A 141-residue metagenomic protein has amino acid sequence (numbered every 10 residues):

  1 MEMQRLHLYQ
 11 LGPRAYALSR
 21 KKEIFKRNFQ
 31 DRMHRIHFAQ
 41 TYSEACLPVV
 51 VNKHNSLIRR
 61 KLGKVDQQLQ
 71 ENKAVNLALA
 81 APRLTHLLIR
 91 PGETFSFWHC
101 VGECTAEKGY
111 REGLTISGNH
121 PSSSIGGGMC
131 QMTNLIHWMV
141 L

Functional and structural regions predicted by a protein language model:
E2-L141: Well-ordered beta-sheet/strand-loop patches within structured domains
